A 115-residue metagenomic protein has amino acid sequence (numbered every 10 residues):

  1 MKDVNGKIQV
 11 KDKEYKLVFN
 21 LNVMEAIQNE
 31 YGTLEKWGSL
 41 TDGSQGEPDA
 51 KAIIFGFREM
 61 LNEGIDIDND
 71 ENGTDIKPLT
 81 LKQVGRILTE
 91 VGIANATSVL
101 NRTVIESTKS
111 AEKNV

Functional and structural regions predicted by a protein language model:
M1-Q9, E14, N29-Q45, N69-V115: Charged interaction scaffolds used for protein-protein
L17, G46-A50, I54: Alpha-helix N-cap/helix-initiation sites
N20: Residue-level signal for threonine
E25-I27: Short Gly/aromatic-enriched secondary-structure transition segments
A52-E63: Short, hydrophobic/amphipathic alpha-helical patches that form generic packing surfaces within helical domains
